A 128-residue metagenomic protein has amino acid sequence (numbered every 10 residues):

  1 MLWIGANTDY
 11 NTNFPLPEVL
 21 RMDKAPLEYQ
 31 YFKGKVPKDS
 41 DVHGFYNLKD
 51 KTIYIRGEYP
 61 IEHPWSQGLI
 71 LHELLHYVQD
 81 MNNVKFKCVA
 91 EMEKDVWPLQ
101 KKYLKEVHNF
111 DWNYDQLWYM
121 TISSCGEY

Functional and structural regions predicted by a protein language model:
M1-I53, P60, Q116: Auxiliary, metal-adjacent structural segments of Zn-dependent hydrolase domains
V42-H43, I61-H63, L75-V78: Mature extracytoplasmic domains of secretory-pathway proteins
D50-I55, V78-D80: Acidic/histidine-rich, surface-exposed loop or edge segments in extracytoplasmic proteins
I53-I70: Short pre-active-site segment immediately N-terminal to the catalytic Zn-binding motif
G68-M81: Active-site recognition of the HExxH zinc-binding catalytic motif
N83-K87: Flexible, surface-exposed loop/gating regions in the mature catalytic domains of secreted/periplasmic hydrolases
V89-S124: Post-HExxH zinc-binding segment in Zn-dependent metallohydrolases
